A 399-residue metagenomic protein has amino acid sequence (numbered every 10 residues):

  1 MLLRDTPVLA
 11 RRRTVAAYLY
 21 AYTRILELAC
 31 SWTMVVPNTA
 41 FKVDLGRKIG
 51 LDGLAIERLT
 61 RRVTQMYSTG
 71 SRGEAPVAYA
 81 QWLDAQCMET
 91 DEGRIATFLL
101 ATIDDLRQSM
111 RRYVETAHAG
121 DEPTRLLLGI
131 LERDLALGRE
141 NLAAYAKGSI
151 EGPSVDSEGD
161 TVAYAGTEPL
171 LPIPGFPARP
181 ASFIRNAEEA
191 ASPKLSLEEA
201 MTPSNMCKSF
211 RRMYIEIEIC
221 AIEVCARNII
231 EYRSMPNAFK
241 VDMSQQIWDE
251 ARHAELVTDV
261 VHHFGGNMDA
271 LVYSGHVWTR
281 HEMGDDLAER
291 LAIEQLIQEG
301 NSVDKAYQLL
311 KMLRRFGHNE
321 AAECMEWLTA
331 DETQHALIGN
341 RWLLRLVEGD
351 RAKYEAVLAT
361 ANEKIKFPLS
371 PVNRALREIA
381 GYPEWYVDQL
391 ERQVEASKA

Functional and structural regions predicted by a protein language model:
M1-A399: Non-heme di-metal
